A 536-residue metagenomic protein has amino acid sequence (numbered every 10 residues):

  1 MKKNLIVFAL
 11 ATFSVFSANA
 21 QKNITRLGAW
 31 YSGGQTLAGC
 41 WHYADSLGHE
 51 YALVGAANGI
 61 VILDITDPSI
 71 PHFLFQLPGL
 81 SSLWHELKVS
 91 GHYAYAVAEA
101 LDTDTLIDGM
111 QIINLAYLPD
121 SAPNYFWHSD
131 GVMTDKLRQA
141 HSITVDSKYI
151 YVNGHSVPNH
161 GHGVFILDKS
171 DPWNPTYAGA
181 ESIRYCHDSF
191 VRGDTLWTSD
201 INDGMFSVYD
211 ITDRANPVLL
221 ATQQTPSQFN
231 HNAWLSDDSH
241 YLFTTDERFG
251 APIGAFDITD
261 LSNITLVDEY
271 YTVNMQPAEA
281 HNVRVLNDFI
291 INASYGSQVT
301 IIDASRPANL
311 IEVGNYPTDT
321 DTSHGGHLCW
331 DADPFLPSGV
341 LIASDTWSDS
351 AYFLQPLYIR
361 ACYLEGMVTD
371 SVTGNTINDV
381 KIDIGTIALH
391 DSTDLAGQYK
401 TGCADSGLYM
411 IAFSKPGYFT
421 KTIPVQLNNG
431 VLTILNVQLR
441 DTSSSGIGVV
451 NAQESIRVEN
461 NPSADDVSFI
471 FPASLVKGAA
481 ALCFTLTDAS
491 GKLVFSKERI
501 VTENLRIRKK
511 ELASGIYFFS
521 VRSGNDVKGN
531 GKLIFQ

Functional and structural regions predicted by a protein language model:
M1-N23, I447: Bacterial Sec-dependent N-terminal signal peptides
F16, N375, D379-K381, L408 (+3 more regions): C-terminal outer-membrane/trafficking sorting elements
A20-C362: Feature marking well-ordered beta-strand scaffolds used for ligand recognition
L354-M367, V372-N375, L435-E459, L475-K477: Residue-level detector of functionally pivotal "anchor" positions at catalytic/ligand-binding pockets or at interdomain
G366, T393-T401, D405, V437 (+1 more regions): Glycine-centered loop-to-beta-strand initiation motif
T373-N378, D383-C403: Short, acidic Ser/Thr/Gly-rich low-complexity loop/linker segments typical of extracellular and cell-surface proteins
L389-D394, V425, S496-V501: Short beta-strand segments within Ig-like beta-sandwich modules, predominantly Fibronectin type-III
A404, L408-Q426, Q438-T442, D526: A short, solvent-exposed loop/turn motif at the edges and junctions of modular extracellular/periplasmic domains
